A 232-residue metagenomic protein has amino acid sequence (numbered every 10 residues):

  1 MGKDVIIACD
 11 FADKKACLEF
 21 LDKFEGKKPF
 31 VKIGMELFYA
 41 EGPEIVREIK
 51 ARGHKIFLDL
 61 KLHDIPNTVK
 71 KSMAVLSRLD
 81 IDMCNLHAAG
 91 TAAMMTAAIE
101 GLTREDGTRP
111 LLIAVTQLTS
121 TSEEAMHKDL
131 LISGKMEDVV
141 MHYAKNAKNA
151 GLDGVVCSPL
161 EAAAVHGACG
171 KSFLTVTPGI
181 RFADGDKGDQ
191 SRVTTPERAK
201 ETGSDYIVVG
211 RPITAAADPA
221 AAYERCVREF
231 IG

Functional and structural regions predicted by a protein language model:
M1-F20, A163-G170, K187, T194 (+2 more regions): N-terminal amphipathic alpha-helix/helix-capping segment at the start of soluble metabolic enzymes
G2, T68-D153, E161, A168-S172 (+1 more regions): Conserved anion-binding
K3-C9, V31-I33, I56-L60, C84-L86 (+4 more regions): Hydrophobic faces of well-ordered beta-strands that scaffold small-molecule active sites in alpha/beta enzyme cores
A12-F24, N67-V75, M136-N146, S191-R198: Short, acidic/polar
K14-A16, E36-R52, D64-K71, A88-L111 (+3 more regions): Active-site-adjacent beta->alpha loops and helix N-cap segments on the catalytic face of soluble alpha/beta enzymes
G26, R52, L79, A150 (+1 more regions): Structural motif
L79-A92, G179-F182, Q190-A222: Glycine-rich phosphate-binding active-site loops on the catalytic face of alpha/beta enzymes
